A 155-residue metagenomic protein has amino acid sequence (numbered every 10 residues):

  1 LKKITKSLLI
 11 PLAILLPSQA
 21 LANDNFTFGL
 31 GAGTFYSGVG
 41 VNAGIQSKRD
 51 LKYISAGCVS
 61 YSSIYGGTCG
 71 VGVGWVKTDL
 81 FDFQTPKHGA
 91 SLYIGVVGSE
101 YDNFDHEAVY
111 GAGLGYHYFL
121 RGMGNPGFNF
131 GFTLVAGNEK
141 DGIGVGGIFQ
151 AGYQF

Functional and structural regions predicted by a protein language model:
L1-D24, F155: Cleavable N-terminal export/targeting peptides
A20-C69: Short glycine/proline- and aromatic-enriched beta-strand/turn motifs that initiate or cap beta-hairpins
A20-N25, R49-D50, T78-G89, R121-F128 (+1 more regions): Short loop/turn motifs that connect adjacent beta-strands in outer-membrane beta-barrel proteins
F26-L30, V41, K52-I54, P86-I94 (+3 more regions): Transmembrane beta-strands of outer-membrane beta-barrel proteins
F28-T34, I45, I54-C58, V73-W75 (+3 more regions): Transmembrane beta-barrel strands of outer-membrane/channel proteins
Y61-G67, F104-A108, E139-V145: Replace "Gram-negative outer membrane beta-barrel proteins" with "bacterial and organellar outer membrane beta-barrel
V71-W75, A112, G142-F155: Outer-membrane beta-barrel "beta-signal"
G89-R121: Mid-chain, well-packed structural core segment of small domains
